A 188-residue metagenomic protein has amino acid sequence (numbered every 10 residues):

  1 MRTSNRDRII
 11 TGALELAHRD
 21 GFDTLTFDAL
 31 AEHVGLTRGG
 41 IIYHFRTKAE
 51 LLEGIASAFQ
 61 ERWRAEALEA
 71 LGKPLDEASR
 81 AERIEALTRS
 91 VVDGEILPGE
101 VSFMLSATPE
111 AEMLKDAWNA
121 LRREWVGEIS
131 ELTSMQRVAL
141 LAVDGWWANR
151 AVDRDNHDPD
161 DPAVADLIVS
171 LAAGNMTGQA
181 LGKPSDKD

Functional and structural regions predicted by a protein language model:
R8, L16-E50, G54: Helix-turn-helix
L16, R62, E128: Short alpha-helical functional segments enriched in proximate histidine and acidic residues
I55, F59, W63, A117-L121: Hydrophobic/aromatic residues within well-ordered alpha-helical segments
E61-E100, A165: Hydrophobic alpha-helical connector segments
L87-V91, E100-A107, A139-W146: Short alpha-helical scaffolding segments that buttress acidic/His motifs in well-ordered protein cores
P98, A111-D188: Hydrophobic/aromatic-rich alpha-helical bundle segments in the mid-to-C-terminal region
